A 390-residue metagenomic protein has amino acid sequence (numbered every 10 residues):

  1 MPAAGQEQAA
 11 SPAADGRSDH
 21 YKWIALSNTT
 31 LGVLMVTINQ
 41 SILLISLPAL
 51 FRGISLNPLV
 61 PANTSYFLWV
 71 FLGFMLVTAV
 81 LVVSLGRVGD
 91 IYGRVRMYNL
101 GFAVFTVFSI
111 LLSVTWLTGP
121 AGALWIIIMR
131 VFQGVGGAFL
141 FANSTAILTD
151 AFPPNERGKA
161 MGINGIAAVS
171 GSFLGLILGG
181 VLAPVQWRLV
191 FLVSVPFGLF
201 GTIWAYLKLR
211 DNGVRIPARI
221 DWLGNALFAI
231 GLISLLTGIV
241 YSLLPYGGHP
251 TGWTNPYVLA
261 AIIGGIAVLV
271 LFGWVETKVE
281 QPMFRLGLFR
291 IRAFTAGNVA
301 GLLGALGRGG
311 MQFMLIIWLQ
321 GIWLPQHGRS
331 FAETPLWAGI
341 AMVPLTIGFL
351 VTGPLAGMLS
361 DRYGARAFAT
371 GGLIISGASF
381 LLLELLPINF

Functional and structural regions predicted by a protein language model:
P2-Y206, L355-A356, G371-F390: Transmembrane-helix bundle of Major Facilitator Superfamily
A14-K22, T118-G119, P217, T251-T254 (+3 more regions): Helix-boundary and loop/linker segments of multi-pass membrane transporters
K22-T29, Y98, I126, I220 (+4 more regions): Hydrophobic alpha-helix/TM-entry signal in multi-pass membrane transporters
L26-I38, I42-S55, L59-M75, P256 (+1 more regions): Transmembrane core module of solute transporters
A49-L50, I147, K208, T237 (+3 more regions): A residue-level signal for alpha-helical anchor/packing sites in multi-pass solute transporters
V80, F139, I230-I233, G310: Residue-level signal for the membrane-embedded core of alpha-helical transmembrane segments, especially mid-helix
T145, Y206-D211, P325, T346-F349: Hydrophobic, membrane-facing alpha-helical anchors
V185-V299, G307: Hydrophobic transmembrane-helix bundles of small-molecule transporters
